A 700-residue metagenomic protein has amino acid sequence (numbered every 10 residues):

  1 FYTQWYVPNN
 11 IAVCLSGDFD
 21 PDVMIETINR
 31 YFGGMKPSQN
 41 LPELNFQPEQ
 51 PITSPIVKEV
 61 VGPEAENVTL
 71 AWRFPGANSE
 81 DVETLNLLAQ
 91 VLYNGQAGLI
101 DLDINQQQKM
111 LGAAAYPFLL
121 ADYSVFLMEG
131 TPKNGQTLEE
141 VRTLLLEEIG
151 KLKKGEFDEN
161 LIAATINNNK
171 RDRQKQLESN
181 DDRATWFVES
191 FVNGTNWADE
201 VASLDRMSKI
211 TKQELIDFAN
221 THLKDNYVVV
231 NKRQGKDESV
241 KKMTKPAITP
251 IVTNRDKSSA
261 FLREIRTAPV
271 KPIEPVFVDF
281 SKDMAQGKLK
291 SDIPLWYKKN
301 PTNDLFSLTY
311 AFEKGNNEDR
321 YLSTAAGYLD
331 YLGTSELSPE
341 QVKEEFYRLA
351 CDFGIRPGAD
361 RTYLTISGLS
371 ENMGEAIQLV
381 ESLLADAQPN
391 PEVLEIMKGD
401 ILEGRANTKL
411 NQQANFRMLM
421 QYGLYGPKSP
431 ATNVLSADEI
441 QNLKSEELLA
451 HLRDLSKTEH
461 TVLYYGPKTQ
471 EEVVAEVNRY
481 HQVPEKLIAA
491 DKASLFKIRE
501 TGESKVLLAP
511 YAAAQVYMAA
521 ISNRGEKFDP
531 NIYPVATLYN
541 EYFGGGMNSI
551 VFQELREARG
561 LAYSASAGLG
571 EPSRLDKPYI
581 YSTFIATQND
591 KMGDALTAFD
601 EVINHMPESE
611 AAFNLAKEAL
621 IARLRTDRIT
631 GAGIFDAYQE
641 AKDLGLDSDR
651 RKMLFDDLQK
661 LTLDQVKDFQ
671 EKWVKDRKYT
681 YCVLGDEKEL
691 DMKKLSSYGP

Functional and structural regions predicted by a protein language model:
F1-Y2, P55-E59, G112-F118, L295-K298 (+4 more regions): Short beta-strand/turn micro-motifs at beta-sheet edges
N10-S16, A65-G76, D101-S208, V228-R233 (+9 more regions): M16 family metallopeptidases and their MPP-like homologs
P21-I25, E80, G135-E140, G374-E375 (+4 more regions): Short, conserved charged micro-motifs
D22-V60, N67, Q174, D199-A311 (+4 more regions): Proteolytic maturation boundary segments
I440-L448: Alpha-helical scaffold elements lining the catalytic groove of polysaccharide deacetylases
